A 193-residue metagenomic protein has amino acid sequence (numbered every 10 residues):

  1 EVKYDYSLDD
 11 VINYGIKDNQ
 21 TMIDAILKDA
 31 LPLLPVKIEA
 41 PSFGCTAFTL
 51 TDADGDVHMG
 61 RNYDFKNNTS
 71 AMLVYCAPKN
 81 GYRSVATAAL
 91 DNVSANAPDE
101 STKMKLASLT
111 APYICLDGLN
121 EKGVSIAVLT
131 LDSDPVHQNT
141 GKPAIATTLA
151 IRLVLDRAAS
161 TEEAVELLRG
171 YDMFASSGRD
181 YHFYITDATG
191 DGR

Functional and structural regions predicted by a protein language model:
E1-E162, M173-F174: N-terminal mature-domain region immediately after signal-peptide cleavage in secreted/organellar precursors
V128-T130, L168, I185-T189: Short, structured patches in soluble enzyme cores that scaffold and shape functional sites
L167, S176: Phosphate-interacting basic helix/loop segments used at nucleotide- and nucleic-acid interfaces
G178-R193: Extended amphipathic alpha-helical segments with heptad-repeat/coiled-coil character used for oligomerization, fusion
